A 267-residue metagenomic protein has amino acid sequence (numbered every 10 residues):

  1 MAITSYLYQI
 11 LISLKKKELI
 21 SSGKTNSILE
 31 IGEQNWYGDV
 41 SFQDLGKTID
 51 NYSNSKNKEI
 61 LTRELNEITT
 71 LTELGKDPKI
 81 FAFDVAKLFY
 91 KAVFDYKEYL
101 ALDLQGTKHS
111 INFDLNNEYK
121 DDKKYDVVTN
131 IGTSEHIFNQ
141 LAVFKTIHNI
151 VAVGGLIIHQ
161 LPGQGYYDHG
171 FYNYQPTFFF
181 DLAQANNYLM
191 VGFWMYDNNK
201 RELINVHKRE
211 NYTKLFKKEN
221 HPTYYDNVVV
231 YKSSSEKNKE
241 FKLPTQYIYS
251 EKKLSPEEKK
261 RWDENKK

Functional and structural regions predicted by a protein language model:
M1-N26, N35-D50: Class I SAM-dependent methyltransferase Rossmann-like catalytic core, especially the SAM/SAH-binding loop
I3-I12, I28, F83-K87, Y172-P176 (+1 more regions): A structural signal for well-ordered alpha-helical scaffolds and beta->alpha junctions
K16-S22, K91-A92, D103, K217-H221: A general structural signal for short secondary-structure junctions and capping/turn motifs
I28-I31, A82-Y167: Conserved SAM-binding loop
N35, G106, N117, M195-K200: Residue-level detector of flexible, active-site-proximal loop/helix-junction positions within diverse enzyme catalytic
W36-L100: Aromatic- and Gly/Pro-rich amphipathic surface segment
G75-A82, A92-F94, F138-K267: S-adenosyl-L-methionine-dependent methyltransferase catalytic module, highlighting the catalytic core
